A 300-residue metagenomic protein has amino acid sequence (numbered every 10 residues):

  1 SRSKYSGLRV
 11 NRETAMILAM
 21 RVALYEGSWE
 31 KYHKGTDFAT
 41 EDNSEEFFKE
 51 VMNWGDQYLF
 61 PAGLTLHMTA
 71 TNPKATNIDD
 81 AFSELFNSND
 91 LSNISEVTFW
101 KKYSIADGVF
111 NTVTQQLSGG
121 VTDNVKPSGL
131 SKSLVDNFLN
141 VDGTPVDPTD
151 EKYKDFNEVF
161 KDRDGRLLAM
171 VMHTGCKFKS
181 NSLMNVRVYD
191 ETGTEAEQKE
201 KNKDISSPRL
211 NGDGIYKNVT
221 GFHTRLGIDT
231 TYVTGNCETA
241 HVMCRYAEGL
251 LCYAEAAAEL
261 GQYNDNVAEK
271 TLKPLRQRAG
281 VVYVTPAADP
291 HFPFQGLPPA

Functional and structural regions predicted by a protein language model:
S1-R12, A19-E46, K217-V242, Y253-A300: Aromatic-anchored glycine-rich loop motif in surface-exposed flexible loops
R9-E13, R21-D204: An aromatic- and glycine-enriched ligand-binding surface/loop that stacks and positions planar moieties
F160-Q277: C-terminal substrate/ligand-recognition segments
